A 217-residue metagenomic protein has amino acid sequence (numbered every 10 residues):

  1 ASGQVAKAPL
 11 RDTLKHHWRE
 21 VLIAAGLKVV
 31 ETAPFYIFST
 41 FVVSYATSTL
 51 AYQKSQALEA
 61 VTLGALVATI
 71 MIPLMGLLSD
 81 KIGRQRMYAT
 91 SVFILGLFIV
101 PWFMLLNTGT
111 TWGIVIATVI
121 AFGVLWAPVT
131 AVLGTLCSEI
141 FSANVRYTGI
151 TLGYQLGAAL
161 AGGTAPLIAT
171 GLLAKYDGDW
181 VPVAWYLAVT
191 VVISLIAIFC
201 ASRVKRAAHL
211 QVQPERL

Functional and structural regions predicted by a protein language model:
W18-A68, A161-P166: Extracytoplasmic gate region of multi-pass secondary transporters
I72-R84: Helix-to-loop junctions at the C-terminal end of transmembrane segments in multipass secondary transporters
K81-F93: Cytoplasmic membrane-interface "Motif A"-like loop-to-helix N-cap segments of 12-TM Major Facilitator Superfamily
F93-G109: C-terminal ends and interior cores of transmembrane alpha-helices in multi-pass membrane transporters/permeases
P128-F141: Intracellular juxtamembrane helix-capping segments at the cytosolic ends of symmetry-related transmembrane helices
L136, A188-L217: Multi-pass alpha-helical transporter architecture, strongest for 12-TM Major Facilitator/SLC carriers used
A143-Y176: A late C-terminal transmembrane helix in Major Facilitator Superfamily
A169-V189: A membrane-interface helix-boundary motif in multi-pass transporters
